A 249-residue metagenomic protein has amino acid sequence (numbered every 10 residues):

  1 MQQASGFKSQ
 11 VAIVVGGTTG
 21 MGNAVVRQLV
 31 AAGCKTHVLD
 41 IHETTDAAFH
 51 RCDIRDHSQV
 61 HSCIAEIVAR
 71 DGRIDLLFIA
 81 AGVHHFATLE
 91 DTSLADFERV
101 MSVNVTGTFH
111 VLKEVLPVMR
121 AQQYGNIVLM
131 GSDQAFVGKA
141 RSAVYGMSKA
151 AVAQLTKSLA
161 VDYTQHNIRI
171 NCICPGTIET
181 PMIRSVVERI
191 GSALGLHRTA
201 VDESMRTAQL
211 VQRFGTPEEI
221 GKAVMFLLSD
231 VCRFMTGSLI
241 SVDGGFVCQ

Functional and structural regions predicted by a protein language model:
M1-A4, V137, M225, T236-Q249: Short C-terminal tail/terminal secondary-structure segment of NAD(P)H-dependent dehydrogenase/reductase domains
C52-S62, L94, E219: The beta1-alpha1 cofactor-binding region of Rossmann-like NAD(H)/NADP(H)-dependent oxidoreductases
T88-L89, D96-R99, G191, M205: Substrate-binding pocket helix/loop in short-chain dehydrogenase/reductase
L112, S148, T156: Active-site helix of classical SDR
P117, V161-D162, R233: Alpha-helical segment proximal to the catalytic Tyr-Lys
S132: Residue(s) in the substrate-gating loop at a strand-loop-helix junction that position the organic substrate next
T164, R169, M235-G237: Short, small/polar-rich loop/turn modules that mediate ligand/substrate recognition or access, typified
